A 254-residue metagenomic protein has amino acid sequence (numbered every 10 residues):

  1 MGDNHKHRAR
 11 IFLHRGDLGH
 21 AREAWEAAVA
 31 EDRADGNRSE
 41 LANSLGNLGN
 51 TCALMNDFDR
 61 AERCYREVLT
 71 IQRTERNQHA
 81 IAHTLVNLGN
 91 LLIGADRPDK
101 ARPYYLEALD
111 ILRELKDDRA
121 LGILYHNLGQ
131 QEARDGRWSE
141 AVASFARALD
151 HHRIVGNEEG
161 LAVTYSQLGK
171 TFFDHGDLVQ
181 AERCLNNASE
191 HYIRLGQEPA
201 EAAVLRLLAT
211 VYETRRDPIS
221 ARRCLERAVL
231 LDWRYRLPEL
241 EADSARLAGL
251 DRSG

Functional and structural regions predicted by a protein language model:
D3-H14, W25, S39-L54, T70 (+6 more regions): Conserved alpha-helical positions within TPR/SEL1-like repeat arrays
G36, R76, K116, G156 (+2 more regions): Structural signature of alpha-solenoid helical repeat scaffolds
E213-L237: TPR/TPR-like (Sel1-like) alpha-helical repeat modules
R234-G254: Terminal, low-structured helical/coil segments at or just beyond the last alpha-helical repeat
